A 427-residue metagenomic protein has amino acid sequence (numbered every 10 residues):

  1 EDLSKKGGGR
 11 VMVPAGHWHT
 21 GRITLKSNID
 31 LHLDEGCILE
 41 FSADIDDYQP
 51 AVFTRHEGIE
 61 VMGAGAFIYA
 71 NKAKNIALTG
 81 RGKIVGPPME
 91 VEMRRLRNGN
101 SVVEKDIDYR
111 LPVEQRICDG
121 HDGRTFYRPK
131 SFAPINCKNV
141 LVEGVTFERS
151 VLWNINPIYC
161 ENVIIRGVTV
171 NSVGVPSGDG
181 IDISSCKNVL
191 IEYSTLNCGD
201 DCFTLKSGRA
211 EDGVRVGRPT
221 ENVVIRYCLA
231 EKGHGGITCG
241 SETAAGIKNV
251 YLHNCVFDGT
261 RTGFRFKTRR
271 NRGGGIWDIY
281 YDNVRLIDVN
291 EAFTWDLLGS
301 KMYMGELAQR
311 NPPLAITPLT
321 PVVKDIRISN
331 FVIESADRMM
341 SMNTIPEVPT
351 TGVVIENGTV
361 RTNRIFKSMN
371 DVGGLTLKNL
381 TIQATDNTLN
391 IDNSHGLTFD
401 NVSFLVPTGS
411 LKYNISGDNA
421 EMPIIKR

Functional and structural regions predicted by a protein language model:
E1-R427: Extracellular/periplasmic carbohydrate-active domains that bind, remodel, or depolymerize complex polysaccharides
